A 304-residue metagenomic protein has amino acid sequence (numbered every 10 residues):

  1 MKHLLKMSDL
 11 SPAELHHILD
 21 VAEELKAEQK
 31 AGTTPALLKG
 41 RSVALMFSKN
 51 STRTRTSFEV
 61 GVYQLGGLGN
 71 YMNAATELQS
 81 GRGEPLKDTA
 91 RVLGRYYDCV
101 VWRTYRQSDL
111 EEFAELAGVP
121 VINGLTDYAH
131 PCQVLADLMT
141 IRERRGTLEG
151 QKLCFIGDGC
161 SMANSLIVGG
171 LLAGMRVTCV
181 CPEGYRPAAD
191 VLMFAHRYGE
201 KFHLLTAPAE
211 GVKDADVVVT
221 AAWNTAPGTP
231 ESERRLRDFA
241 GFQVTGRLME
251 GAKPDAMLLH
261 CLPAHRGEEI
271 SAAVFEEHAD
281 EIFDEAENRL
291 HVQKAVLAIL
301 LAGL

Functional and structural regions predicted by a protein language model:
M1-T56, V60: Positively charged, low-complexity intrinsically disordered leader regions
S42-V43, F47-Y96: Active-site cofactor/substrate anionic-group-binding motifs, chiefly glycine- and Lys/Arg-rich phosphate-binding loops
S48-V60, E143-A221: Glycine-rich phosphate/diphosphate-binding loop of Rossmann-like nucleotide-binding domains
N70-L93, L116, L166-G169, R186-E200: Active-site-proximal loop->helix
G81, D98-G169, H260: Anion-binding alpha/beta catalytic cores of soluble intermediary-metabolism enzymes, centered on
H196-A273: Rossmann-like adenosine-cofactor binding region
D255-A256, C261-L304: Adenosine-phosphate binding glycine-rich loop
